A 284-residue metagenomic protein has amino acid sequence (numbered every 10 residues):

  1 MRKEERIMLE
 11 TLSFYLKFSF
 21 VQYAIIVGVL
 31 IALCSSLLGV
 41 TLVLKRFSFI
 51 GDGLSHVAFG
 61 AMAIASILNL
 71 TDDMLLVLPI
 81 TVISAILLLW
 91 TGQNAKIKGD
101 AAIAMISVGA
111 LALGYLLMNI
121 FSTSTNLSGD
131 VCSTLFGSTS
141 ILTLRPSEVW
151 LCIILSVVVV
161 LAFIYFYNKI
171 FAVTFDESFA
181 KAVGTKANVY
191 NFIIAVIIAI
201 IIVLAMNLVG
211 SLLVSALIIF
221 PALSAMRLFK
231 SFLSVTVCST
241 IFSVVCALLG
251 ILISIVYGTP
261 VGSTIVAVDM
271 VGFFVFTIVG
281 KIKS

Functional and structural regions predicted by a protein language model:
R2, G262-V266, M270-S284: Cytosolic-side transmembrane-helix boundaries in multi-pass membrane proteins
R2-L33: Membrane-interfacial amphipathic/re-entrant helices at transmembrane-helix boundaries
V21-A32, T71-T81, V203-A216: Structural signature of hydrophobic alpha-helical transmembrane segments
I25-V29, M74-P79, A104-M105, V149-I154 (+3 more regions): Hydrophobic alpha-helical transmembrane segments
V40-S55, F59-T125, A225-V237, S254-G258 (+1 more regions): Short loop segments and helix-boundary regions at transmembrane helix junctions of multi-pass inner-membrane proteins
S107-I164: Transmembrane helix-bundle core of multi-pass membrane transporters and related energy-transducing complexes
L144-P221: Helix-loop-helix "hairpin" substructures at the membrane interface of multi-pass membrane proteins
N207-S263: Transmembrane alpha-helical segments in multi-pass inner-membrane proteins
